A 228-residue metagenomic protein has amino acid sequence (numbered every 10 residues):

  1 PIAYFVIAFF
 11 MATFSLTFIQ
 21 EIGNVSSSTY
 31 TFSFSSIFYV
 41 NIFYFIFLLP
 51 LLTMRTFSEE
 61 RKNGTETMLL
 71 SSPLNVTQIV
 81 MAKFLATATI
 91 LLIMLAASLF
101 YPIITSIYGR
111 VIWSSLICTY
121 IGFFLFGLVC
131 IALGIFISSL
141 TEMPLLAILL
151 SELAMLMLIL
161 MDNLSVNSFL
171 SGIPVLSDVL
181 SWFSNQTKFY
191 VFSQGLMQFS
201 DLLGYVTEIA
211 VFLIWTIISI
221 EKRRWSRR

Functional and structural regions predicted by a protein language model:
P1-A8: Membrane-interface helix starts
S15-I19, F32-S35, Y39-Y44, A82 (+2 more regions): Secretory targeting signals
G23-T31, A147-L150, A154-S219, R224-R227: Terminal transmembrane helical anchor/hairpin motif
I37-E59: Long, hydrophobic alpha-helical segments
L49-T53, Y101, A132-L133, W215-T216: Hydrophobic/aromatic residues in alpha-helical transmembrane segments
T56-A86: Helix-loop-helix units of permease transmembrane domains in multi-pass membrane transporters, especially ABC
E59, S71, I103-I107, S139 (+1 more regions): Transmembrane helix-loop junction
